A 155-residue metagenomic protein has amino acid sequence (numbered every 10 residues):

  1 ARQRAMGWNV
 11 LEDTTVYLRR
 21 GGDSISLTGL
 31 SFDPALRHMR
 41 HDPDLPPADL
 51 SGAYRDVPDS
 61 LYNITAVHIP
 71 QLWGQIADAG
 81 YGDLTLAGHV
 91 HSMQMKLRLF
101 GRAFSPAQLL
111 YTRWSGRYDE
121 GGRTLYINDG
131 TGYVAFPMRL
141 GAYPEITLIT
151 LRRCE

Functional and structural regions predicted by a protein language model:
A1-E155: Soluble catalytic domains of enzymes that build or remodel membrane lipids, polysaccharides, and related
